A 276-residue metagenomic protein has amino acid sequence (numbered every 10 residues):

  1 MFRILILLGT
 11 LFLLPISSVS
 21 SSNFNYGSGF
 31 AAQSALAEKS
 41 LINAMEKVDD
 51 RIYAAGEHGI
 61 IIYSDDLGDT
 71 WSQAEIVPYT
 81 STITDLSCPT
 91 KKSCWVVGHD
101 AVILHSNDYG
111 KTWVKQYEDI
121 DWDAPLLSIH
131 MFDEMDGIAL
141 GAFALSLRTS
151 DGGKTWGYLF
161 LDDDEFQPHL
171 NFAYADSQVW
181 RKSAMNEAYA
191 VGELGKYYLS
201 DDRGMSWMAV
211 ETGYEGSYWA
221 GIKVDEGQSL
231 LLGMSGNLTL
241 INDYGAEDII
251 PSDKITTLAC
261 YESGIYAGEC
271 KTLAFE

Functional and structural regions predicted by a protein language model:
M1-I4: Positively charged n-region of N-terminal signal peptides that target proteins for export
I6-P15: Bacterial N-terminal signal peptides
S20-E276: Residue-level hotspots at or immediately adjacent to binding/recognition sites across diverse folds
